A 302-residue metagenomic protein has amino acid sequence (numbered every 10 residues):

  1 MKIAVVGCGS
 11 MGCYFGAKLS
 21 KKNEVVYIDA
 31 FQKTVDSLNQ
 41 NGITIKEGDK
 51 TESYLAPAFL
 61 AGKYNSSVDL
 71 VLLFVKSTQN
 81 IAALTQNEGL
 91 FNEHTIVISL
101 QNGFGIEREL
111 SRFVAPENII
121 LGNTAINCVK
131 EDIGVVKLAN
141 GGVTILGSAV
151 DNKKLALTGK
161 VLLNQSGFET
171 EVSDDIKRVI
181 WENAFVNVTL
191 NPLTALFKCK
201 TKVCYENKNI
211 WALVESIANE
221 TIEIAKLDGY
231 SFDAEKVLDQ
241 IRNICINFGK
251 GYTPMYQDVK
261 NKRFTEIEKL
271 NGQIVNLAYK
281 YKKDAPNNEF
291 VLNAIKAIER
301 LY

Functional and structural regions predicted by a protein language model:
M1, D69, G142: Nucleotide donor/acceptor-binding cores
M1-T51: NAD(P)+-binding Rossmann beta1-loop-alpha1 motif at the extreme N-terminus of oxidoreductases
I3, E24-V26, P116-I119, T170: Hydrophobic anchor at the start of a short beta-strand that flanks the dinucleotide cofactor-binding loop
A17-K21, T85-G89, R112, G272 (+2 more regions): Short, well-ordered alpha-helices that flank and scaffold nucleotide-derived cofactor binding pockets
Q32-K33, T78-Q79, F104-G105, K154 (+2 more regions): Short alpha-helical
K50-V135: Rossmann-like NAD(P)(H) cofactor-binding subdomain of soluble oxidoreductases
G89-L90, F113-N118, I133-N183, V188-T189 (+1 more regions): Internal alpha-helical scaffold of NAD(P)-dependent oxidoreductase catalytic cores
N164, E215-Y302: NAD(P)-dependent Rossmann-like dehydrogenase/reductase catalytic/cofactor-binding core
